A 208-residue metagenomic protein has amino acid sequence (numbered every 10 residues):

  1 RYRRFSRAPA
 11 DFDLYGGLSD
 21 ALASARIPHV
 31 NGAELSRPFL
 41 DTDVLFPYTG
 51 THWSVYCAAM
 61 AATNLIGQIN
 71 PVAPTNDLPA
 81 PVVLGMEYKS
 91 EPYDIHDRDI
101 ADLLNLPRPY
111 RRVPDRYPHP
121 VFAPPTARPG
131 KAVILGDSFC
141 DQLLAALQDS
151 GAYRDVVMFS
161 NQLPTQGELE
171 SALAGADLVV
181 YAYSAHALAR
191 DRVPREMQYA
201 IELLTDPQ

Functional and structural regions predicted by a protein language model:
R1-Q208: Extracellular glycan-modifying ectodomains
